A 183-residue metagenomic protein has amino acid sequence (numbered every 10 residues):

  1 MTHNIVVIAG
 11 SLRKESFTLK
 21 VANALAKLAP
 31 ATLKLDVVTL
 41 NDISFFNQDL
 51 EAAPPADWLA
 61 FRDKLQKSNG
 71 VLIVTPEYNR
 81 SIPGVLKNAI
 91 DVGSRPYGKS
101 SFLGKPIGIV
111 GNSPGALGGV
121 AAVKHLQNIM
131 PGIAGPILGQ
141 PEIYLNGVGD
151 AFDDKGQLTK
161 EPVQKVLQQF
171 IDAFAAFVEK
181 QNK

Functional and structural regions predicted by a protein language model:
T2-T32: N-terminal beta1-alpha1 ligand-phosphate binding loop
I5, T18, A22, W58 (+5 more regions): A general structural signal for well-ordered alpha-helical segments in protein cores
V6, N47, A60, P136-K183: Glycine-rich phosphate/pyrophosphate-binding loop and the adjoining helix
I8-G10, V38, V110: Short hydrophobic segments within beta-strands
P30-D36, P136-I137: A generic structural motif
L40-A56: N-terminal beta-loop-helix "entrance" segment that forms/cooperates in small-molecule cofactor or anionic ligand
P55-A134: Helix-loop-strand module that forms the ligand-binding subsite of alpha/beta enzymes
